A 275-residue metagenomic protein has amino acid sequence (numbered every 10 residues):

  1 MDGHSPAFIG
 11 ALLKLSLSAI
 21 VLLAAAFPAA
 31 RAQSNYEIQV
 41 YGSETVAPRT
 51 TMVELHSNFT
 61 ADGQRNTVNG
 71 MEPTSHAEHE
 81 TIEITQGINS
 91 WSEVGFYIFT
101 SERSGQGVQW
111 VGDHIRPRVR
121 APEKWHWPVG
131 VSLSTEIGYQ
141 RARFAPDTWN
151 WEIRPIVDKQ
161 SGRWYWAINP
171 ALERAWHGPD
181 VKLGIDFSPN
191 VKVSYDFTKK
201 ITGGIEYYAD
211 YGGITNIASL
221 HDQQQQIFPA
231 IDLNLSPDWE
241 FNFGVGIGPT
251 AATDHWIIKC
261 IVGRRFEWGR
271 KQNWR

Functional and structural regions predicted by a protein language model:
M1-N35, G269-R275: Cleavable N-terminal export/targeting peptides
R31-R275: Transmembrane beta-barrel domains of Gram-negative outer membranes and organellar outer membranes
